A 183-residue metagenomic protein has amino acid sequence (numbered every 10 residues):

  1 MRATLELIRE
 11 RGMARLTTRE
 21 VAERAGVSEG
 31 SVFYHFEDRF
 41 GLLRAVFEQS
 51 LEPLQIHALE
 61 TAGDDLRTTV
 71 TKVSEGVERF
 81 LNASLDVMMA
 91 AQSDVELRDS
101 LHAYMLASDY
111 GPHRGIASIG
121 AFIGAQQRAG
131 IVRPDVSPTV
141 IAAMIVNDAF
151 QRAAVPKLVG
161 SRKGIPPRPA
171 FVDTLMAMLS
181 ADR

Functional and structural regions predicted by a protein language model:
A3-E10, H57, T69, V87 (+2 more regions): Solvent-exposed, amphipathic alpha-helical segments
E6-G41, A45, Q49: Helix-turn-helix
L7, F80, F122: Short alpha-helical functional segments enriched in proximate histidine and acidic residues
R39, V46, S50, V73 (+5 more regions): Hydrophobic/aromatic residues within well-ordered alpha-helical segments
G41, E48-E52, E75, R79 (+3 more regions): Residue-level marker of structural boundaries
A45, H57-D86, P138-A142, R168 (+1 more regions): Hydrophobic alpha-helical connector segments
D86-A90, L101-D109, H113-I116, G124-L175: Hydrophobic/aromatic-rich alpha-helical bundle segments in the mid-to-C-terminal region
S161, L179-R183: C-terminal effector-binding regulatory domain of bacterial HTH transcription factors
